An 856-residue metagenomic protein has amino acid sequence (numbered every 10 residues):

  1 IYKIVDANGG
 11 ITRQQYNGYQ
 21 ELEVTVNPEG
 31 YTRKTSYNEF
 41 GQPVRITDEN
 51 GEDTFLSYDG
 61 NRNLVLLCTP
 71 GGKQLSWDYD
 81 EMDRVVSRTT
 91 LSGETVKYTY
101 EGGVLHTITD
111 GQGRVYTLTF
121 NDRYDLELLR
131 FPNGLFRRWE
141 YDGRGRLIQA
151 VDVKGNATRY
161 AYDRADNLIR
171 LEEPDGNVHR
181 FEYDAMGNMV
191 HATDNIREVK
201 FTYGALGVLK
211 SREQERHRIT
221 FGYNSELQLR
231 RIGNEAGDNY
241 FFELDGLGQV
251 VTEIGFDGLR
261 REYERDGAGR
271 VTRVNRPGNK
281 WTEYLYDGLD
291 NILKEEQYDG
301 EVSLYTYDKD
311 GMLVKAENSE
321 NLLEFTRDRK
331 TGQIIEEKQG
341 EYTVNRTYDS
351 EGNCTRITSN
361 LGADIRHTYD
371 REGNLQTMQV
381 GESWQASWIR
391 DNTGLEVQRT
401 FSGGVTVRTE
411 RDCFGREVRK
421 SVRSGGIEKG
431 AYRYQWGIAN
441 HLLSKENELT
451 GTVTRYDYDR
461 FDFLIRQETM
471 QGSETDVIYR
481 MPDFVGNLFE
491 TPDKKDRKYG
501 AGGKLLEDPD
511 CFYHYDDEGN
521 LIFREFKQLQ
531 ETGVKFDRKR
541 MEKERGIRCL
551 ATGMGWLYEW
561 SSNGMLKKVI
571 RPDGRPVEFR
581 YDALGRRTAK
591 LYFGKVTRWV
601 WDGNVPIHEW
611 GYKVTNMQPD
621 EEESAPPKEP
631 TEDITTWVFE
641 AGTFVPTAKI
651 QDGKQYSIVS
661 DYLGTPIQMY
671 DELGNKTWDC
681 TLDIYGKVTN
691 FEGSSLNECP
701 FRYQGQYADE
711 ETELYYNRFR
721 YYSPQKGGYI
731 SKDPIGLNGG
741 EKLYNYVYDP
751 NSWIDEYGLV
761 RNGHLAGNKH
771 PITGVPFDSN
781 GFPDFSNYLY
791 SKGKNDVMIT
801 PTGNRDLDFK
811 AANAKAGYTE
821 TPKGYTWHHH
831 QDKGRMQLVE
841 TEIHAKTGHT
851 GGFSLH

Functional and structural regions predicted by a protein language model:
I1-K498, G503-D508, F512-Y515, G519-G533 (+11 more regions): Extended charged/polar low-complexity repeat regions
E39, D517, S562, A583 (+2 more regions): A cytosolic small-molecule/anion-sensing beta-strand core signal
Y434, F484, K494-G500, A648-R718 (+1 more regions): A motif-centric feature for acidic-aromatic and gly/ser/thr-rich catalytic loops and repeats
G519, G664-P666, L682, Y721-Y722 (+2 more regions): Cysteine-centered, disulfide-bonded loop motifs in secreted/extracellular proteins
R524, Q668-M669, K687-T689, R720-I730 (+3 more regions): Short, low-complexity export/processing leader segments characterized by acidic and small residues
K543-G555, S624-E632, K815-T821: Intrinsically disordered, low-complexity acidic Ser/Thr-rich regulatory segments
I658, Q668, R702, N745 (+2 more regions): Structural recognition of the beta-strand scaffold that forms the well-ordered cores of secreted hydrolase catalytic
V760-T826, H830-H856: Nuclease and nuclease-like effector domains acting on nucleic acids or nucleotide cofactors
